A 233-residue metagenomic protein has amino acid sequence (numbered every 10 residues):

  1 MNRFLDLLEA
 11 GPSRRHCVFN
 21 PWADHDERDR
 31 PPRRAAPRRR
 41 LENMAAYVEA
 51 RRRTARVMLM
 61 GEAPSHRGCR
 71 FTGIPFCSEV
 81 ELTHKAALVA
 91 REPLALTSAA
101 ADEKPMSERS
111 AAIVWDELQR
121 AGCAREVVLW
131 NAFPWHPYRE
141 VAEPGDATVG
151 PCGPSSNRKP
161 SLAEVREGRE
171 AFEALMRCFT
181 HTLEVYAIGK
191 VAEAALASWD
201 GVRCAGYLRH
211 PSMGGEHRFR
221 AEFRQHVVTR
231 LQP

Functional and structural regions predicted by a protein language model:
M1-E184, E193-W199, H226, R230: A polyanion-binding, active-site-adjacent surface
E62, K190, H210: Cofactor-binding loop segments of dinucleotide-utilizing enzymes, especially the Rossmann-like FAD- and NAD(P)+-binding
P93-L94, G201-P233: Short, flexible loop segments at boundaries between secondary-structure elements
